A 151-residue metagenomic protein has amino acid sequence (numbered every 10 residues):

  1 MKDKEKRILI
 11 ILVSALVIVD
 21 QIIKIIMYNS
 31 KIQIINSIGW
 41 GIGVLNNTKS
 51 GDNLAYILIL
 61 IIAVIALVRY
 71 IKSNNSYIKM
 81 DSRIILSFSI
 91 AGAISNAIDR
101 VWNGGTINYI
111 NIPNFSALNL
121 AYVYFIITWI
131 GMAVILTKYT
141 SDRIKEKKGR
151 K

Functional and structural regions predicted by a protein language model:
M1-K151: Alpha-helical transmembrane bundles and membrane-interface segments of multipass inner-membrane proteins
